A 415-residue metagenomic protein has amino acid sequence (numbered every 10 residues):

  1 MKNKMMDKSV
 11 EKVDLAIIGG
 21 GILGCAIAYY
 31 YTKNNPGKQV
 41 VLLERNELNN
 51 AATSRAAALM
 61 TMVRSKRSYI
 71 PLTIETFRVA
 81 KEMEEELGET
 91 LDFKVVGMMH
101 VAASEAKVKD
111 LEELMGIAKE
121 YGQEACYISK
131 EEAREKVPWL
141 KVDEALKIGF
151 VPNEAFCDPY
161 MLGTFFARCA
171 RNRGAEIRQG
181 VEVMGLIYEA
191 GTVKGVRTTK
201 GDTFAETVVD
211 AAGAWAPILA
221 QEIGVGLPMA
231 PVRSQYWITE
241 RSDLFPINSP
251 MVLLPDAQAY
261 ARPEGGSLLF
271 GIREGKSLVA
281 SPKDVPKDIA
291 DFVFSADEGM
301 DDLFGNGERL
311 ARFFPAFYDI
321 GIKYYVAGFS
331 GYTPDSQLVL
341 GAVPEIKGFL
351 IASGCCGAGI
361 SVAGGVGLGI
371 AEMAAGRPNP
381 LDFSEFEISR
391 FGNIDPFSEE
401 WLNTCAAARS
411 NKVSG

Functional and structural regions predicted by a protein language model:
S9-L23, V41: Beta1/beta-strand and adjacent pyrophosphate-binding region of the FAD-binding site in flavoprotein oxidoreductases
T32-S54: Glycine-rich FAD pyrophosphate-binding loop
A58-K136, Q258-A261: Dinucleotide-binding Rossmann-like beta1-alpha1 core, especially the glycine-rich loop that anchors the ADP
P71-I74, H100-D110, F150-C169, R178 (+2 more regions): Short beta-strand to alpha-helix junction loop
G149-E206: Helical element adjacent to the flavin cofactor pocket in flavoenzyme catalytic cores
P159, F304-T404: C-terminal catalytic lobe of FAD-dependent flavoproteins
D202-P250: Central helical "cap/lid" subdomain
S242-G348: Active-site lid/adjacent beta-loop-alpha segment flanking the redox-cofactor pocket in flavoenzymes
